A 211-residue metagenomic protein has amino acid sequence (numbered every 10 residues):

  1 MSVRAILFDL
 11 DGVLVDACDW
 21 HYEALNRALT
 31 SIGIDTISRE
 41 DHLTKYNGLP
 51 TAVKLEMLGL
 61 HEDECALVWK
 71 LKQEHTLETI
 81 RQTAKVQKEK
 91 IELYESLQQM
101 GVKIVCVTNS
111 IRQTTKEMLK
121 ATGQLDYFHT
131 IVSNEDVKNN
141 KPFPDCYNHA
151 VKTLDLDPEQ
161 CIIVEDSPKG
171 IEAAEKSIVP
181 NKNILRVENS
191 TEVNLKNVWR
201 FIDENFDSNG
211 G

Functional and structural regions predicted by a protein language model:
M1-I6, E95-Q98, I111-R112, K116-G211: Asp-based, Mg2+/Mn2+-dependent phosphohydrolase catalytic module
S2-I91, S96: N-terminal helical cap/lid subdomain that shapes the substrate entry/recognition surface in HAD-like hydrolases
D9, V13, T108, D166: Conserved G/P- and acidic residue-centered "switch" motifs that form tight phosphate/ATP-binding loops in soluble
V15, D41, T83, V105-T108 (+2 more regions): A generic secondary-structure micro-motif detector that highlights 1-2 residue hydrophobic/ambivalent hotspots embedded
R39, C106, N183-R186: A structural preference for short, hydrophobic beta-strand core positions in alpha/beta folds
G59-E64, M100-V102, V179, N189: Short glycine/proline-enriched coil/turn segments at helix->beta-strand junctions
E78-C106, R112, K116, P144: Short, acidic loop-to-helix structural element flanking the phosphoryl-transfer center in phosphate-processing enzymes
